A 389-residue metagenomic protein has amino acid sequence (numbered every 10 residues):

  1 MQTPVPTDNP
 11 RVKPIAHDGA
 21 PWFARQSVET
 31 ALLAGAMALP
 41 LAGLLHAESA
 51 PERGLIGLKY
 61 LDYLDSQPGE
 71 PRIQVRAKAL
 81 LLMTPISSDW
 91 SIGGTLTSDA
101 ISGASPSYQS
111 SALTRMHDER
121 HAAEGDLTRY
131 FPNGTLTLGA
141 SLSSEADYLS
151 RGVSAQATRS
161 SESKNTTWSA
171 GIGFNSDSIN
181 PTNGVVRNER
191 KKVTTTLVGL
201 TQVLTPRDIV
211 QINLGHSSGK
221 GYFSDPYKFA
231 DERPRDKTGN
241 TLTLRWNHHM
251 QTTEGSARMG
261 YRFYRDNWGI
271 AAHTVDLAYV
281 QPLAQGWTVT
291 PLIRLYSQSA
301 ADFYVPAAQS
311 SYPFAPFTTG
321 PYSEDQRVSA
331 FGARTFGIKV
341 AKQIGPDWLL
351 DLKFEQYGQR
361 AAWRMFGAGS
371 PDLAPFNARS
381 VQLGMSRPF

Functional and structural regions predicted by a protein language model:
M1-E52: Cleavable N-terminal export/targeting peptides
H46-I86, W90, T182, Y357 (+2 more regions): Short glycine/proline- and aromatic-enriched beta-strand/turn motifs that initiate or cap beta-hairpins
L55-Y63, A104-P106, F131-T137, N175-T182 (+7 more regions): Flexible, solvent-exposed coil segments and beta strand-coil junctions, predominantly the extracellular/periplasmic
Y60-S66, S98-S102, F131-N133, L142-A146 (+9 more regions): Transmembrane beta-strands of outer-membrane beta-barrel pores
Q67-V75, H117-E119, L142-G152, D236 (+3 more regions): Solvent-exposed loop/turn segments connecting transmembrane beta-strands in outer-membrane beta-barrel proteins
L80-T84, G125-R129, A155-R159, V198-Q202 (+5 more regions): Residues on the lipid-exposed face of transmembrane beta-strands in outer-membrane beta-barrel proteins
W90-I92, N133-L138, S163-W168, R207-I212 (+3 more regions): Repeated loop/turn-to-beta-strand initiation elements of outer-membrane beta-barrel proteins
S111-L113, G215-N247, F263-T274, G286-V381: Outer membrane beta-barrel transmembrane domains
